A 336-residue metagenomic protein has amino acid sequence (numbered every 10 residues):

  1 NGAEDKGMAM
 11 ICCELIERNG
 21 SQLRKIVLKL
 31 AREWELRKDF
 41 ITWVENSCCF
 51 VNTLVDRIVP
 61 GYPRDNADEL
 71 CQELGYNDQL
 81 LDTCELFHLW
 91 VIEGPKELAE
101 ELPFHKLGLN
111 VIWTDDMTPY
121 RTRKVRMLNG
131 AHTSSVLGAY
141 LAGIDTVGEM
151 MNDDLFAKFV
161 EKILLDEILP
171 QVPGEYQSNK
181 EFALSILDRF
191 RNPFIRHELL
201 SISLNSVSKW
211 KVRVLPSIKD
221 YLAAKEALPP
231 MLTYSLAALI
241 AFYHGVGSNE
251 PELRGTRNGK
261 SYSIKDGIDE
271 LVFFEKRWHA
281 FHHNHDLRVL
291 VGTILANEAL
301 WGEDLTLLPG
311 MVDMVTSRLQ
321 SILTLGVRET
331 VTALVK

Functional and structural regions predicted by a protein language model:
N1-K336: Substrate/ligand-engaging "lid" and interaction regions
